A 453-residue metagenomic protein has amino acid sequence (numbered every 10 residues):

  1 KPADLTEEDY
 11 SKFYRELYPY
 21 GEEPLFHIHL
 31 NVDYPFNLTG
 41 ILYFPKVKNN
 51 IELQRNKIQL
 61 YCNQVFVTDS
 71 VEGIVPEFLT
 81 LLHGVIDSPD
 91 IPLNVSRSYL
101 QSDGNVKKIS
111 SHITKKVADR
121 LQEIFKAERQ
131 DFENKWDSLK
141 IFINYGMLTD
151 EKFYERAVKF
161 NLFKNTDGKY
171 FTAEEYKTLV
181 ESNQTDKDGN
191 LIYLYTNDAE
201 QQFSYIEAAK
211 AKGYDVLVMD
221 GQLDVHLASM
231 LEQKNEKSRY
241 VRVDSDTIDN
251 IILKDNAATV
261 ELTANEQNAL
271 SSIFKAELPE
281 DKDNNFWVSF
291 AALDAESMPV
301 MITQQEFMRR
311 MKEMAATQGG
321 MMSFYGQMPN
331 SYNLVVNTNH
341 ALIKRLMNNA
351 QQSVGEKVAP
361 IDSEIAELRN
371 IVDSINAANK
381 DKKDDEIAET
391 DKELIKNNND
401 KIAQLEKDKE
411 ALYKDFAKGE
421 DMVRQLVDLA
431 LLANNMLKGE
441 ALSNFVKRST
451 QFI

Functional and structural regions predicted by a protein language model:
K1-I453: Conserved GHKL (Bergerat-fold) ATPase module
